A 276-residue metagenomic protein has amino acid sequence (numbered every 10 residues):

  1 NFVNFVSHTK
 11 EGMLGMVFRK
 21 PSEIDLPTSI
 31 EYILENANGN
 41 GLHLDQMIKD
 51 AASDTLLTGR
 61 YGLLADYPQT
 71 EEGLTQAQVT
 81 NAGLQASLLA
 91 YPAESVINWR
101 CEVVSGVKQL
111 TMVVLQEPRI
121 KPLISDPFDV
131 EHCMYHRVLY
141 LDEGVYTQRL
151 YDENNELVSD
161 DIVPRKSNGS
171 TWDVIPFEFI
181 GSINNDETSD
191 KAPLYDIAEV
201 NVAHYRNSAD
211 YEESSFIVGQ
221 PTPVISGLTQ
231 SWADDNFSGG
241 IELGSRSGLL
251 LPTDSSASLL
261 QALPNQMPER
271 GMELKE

Functional and structural regions predicted by a protein language model:
N1-G12, M47-T58, H132, P193-P221: Charged, low-complexity, helix-prone segments enriched in Lys/Glu/Asp/Gln
N1-Y91, S95: Extended, helix-rich architectural segments
V3-V6, R19, R100, D173 (+1 more regions): Short linear interaction motif-like sites in intrinsically disordered regions of transcription factors
K10-M13, G39, R60, N81 (+8 more regions): Intrinsically disordered, low-complexity segments enriched in small/polar residues
G15-F18, S22-D25, L44, G62 (+7 more regions): Polar low-complexity intrinsically disordered regions enriched in Ser/Thr and small residues
A52-T55, C101-S105, R137-Y140, T229-E242 (+1 more regions): Short linear motifs in intrinsically disordered
T55-D186: Extended, regular secondary-structure scaffolds
D160-E276: Extended, charged amphipathic alpha-helical segments
